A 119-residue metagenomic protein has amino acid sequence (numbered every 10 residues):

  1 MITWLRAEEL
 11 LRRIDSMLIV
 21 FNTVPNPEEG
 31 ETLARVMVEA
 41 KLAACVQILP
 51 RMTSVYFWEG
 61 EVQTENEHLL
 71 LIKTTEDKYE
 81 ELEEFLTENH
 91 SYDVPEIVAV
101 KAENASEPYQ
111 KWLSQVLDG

Functional and structural regions predicted by a protein language model:
I2-G119: Positively charged, small/polar-rich N-terminal and surface patches that mediate targeting and assembly and bind
